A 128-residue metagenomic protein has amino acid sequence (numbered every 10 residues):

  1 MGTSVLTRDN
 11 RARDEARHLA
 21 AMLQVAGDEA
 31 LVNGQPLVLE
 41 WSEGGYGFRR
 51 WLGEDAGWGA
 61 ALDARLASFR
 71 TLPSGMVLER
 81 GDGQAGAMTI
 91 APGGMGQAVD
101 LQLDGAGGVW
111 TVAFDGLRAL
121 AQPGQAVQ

Functional and structural regions predicted by a protein language model:
S4-D28, V32, P36, S42-Q128: N-terminal helix-rich module
